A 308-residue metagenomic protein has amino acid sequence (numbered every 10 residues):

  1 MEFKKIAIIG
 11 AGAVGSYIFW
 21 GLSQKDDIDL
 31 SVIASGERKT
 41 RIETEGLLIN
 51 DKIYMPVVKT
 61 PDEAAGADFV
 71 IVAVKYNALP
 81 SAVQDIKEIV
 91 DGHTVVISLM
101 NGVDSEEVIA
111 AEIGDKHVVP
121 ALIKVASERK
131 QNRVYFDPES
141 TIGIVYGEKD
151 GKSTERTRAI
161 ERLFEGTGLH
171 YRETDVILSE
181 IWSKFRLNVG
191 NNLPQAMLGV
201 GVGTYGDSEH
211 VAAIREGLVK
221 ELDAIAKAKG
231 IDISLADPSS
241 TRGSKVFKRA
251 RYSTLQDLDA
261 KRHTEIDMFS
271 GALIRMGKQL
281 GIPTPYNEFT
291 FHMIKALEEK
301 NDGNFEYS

Functional and structural regions predicted by a protein language model:
M1-M55: NAD(P)+-binding Rossmann beta1-loop-alpha1 motif at the extreme N-terminus of oxidoreductases
E2, E216-S308: NAD(P)-dependent Rossmann-like dehydrogenase/reductase catalytic/cofactor-binding core
K4, R41, E88-I89, E112-H117 (+1 more regions): Internal alpha-helical scaffold of NAD(P)-dependent oxidoreductase catalytic cores
A7, D29-S31, I97, V145 (+1 more regions): A structural signal for isolated positions on well-ordered beta-strands in alpha/beta enzyme cores
W20-Q24, Q84-E88, A111, G271 (+1 more regions): Short, well-ordered alpha-helices that flank and scaffold nucleotide-derived cofactor binding pockets
A34-G36, P61-D62, M100, L122 (+2 more regions): Residues at the C-termini of beta-strands that transition into short coil/loop
R38-E43, E106-E107, T154: Short, charged/polar "capping" segments at the starts of alpha-helices and the immediately preceding loops
N50-V134: Rossmann-like NAD(P)(H) cofactor-binding subdomain of soluble oxidoreductases
